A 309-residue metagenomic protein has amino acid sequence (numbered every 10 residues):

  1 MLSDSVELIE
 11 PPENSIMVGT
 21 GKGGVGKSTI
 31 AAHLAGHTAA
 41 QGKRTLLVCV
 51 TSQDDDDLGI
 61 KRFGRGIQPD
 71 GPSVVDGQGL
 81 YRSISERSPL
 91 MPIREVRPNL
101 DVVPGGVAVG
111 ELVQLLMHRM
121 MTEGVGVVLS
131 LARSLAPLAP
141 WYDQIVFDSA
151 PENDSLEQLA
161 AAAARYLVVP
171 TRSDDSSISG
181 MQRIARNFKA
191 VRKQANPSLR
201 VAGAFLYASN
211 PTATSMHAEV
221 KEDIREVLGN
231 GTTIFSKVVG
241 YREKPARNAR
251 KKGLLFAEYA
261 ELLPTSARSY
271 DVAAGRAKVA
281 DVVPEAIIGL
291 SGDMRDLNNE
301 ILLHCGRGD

Functional and structural regions predicted by a protein language model:
M1-D309: P-loop NTP-binding core
